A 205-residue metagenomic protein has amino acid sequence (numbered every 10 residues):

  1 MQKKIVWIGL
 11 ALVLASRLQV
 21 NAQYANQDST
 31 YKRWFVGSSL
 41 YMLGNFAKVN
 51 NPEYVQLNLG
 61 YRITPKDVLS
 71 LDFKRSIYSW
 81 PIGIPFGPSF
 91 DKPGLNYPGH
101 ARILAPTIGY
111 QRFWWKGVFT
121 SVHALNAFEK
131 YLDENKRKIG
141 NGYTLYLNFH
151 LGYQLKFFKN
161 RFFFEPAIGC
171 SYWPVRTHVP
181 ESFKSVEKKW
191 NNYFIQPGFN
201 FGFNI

Functional and structural regions predicted by a protein language model:
M1-S29, F201, I205: Bacterial Sec-dependent N-terminal signal peptides
L10, P166-I168, F199: A structural signal for short, well-ordered beta-strand segments
A22-G83, G202: Short glycine/proline- and aromatic-enriched beta-strand/turn motifs that initiate or cap beta-hairpins
A25, L43-K48, L95-G99, K136-N141 (+1 more regions): Outer-membrane beta-barrel domain signature
K32-W34, N51-V55, H100-L104, N141-L147 (+1 more regions): Residues that define the transmembrane beta-barrel architecture of outer-membrane proteins
G60-I168: Gram-negative (and chloroplast) outer-membrane scaffold detector with strong preference for beta-barrel transmembrane
Y146, G152, A167-Y193: Extracytoplasmic electrostatic interaction patches
F163, N191-I205: Outer-membrane beta-barrel "beta-signal"
